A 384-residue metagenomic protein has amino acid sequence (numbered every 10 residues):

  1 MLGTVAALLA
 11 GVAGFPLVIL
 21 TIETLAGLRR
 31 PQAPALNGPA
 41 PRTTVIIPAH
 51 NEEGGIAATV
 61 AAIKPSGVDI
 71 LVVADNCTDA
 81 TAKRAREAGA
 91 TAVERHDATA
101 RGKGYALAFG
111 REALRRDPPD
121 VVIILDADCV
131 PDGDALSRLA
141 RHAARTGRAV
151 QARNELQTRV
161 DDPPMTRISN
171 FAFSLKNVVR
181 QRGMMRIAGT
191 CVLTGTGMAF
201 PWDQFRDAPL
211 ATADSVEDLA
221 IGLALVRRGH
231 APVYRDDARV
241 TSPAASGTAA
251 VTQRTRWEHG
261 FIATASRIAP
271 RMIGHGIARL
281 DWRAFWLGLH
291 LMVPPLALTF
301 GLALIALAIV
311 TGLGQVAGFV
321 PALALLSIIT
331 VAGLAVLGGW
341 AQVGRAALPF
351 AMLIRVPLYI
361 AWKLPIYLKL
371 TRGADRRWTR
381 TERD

Functional and structural regions predicted by a protein language model:
M1-P39, G338, K363: N-terminal membrane-anchoring/stem segments of glycan-assembly enzymes
T21-V68, T78, K83, T371-E382: N-terminal signal-anchor transmembrane helix
L25-A26, L36-N37, V293-G373: Membrane-embedded multi-pass helical conduit in multi-pass membrane proteins, especially envelope-biosynthetic
A74-A82, D97-T99, C129-V130: A conserved acidic beta->alpha catalytic loop
E94-H96, A100-G110, L114-R116, G133 (+4 more regions): Long helical/loop segments within the catalytic core of UDP-sugar-dependent glycosyltransferases, especially the large
P118-V130: Short beta-strand-to-loop acidic/aromatic patch adjacent to the donor-nucleotide binding site
S215-I221: Acidic donor-binding loop at a coil-to-helix junction in glycosyltransferase catalytic cores that engages
G222-V240: Catalytic donor-sugar/metal-binding loop of nucleotide-sugar-dependent glycosyltransferases
